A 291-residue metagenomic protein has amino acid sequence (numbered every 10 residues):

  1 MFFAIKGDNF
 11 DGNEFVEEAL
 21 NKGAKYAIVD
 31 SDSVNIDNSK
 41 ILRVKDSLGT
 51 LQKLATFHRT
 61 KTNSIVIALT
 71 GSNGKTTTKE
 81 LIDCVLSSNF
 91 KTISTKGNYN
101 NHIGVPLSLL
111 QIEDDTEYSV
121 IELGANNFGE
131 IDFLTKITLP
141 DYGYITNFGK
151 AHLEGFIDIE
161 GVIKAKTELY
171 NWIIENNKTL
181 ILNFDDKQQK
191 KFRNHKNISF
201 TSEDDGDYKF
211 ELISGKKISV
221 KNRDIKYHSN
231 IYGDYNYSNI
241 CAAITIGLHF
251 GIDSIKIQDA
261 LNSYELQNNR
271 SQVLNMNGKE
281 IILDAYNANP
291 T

Functional and structural regions predicted by a protein language model:
M1-K53, Y232, I252: N-terminal leader/targeting and accessory segments in enzymes
F10-N13, H102-I103, F128, F156 (+2 more regions): Loop/helix-junction capping segments adjacent to catalytic residues or to phosphate/diphosphate-binding pockets
G23, L139, E265: Conserved functional loop/turn residues at catalytic and ligand-binding sites
V29-N38, Y144-E280: Acidic, Mg2+-coordinating active-site environments of NTP-dependent enzymes
K45, K96, F200-D204: Residues at the C-termini of beta-strands that transition into short coil/loop
L48-F184, Q188-K196, C241, G247-L248: Phosphate-binding loop of NTP-binding sites
N269, N287-T291: Glycine-rich phosphate/pyrophosphate-binding beta-alpha loops
